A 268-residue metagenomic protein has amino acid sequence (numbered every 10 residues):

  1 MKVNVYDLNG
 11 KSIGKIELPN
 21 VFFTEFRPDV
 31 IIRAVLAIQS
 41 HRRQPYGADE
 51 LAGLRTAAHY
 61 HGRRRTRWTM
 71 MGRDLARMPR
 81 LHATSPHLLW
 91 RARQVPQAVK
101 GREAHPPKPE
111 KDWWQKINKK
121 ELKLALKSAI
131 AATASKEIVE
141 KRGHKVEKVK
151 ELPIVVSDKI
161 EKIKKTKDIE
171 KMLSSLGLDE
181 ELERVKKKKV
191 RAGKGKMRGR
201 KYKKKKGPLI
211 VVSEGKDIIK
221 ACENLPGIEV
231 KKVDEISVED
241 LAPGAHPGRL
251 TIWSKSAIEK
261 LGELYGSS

Functional and structural regions predicted by a protein language model:
G14-D158, I163-K203: Basic, glycine/proline-rich low-complexity segments that contact nucleic acids
G193-I219, E223-N224, E229-S268: Oxyanion/phosphate-interacting regions
